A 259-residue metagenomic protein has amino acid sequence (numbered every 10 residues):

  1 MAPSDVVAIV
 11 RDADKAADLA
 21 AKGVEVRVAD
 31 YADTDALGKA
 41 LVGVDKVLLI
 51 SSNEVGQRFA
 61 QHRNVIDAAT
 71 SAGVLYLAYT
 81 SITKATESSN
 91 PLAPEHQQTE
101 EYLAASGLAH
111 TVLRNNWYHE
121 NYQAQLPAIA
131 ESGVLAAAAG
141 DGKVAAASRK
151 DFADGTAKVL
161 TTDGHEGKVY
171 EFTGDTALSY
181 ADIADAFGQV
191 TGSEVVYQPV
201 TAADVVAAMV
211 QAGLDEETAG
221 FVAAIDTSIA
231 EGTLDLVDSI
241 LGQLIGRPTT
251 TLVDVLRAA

Functional and structural regions predicted by a protein language model:
M1-D18, A32-V44, N53-R63, D67-Y76 (+6 more regions): Oxidoreductase cofactor-interface core, primarily capturing Rossmann-like NAD(P)-dependent enzymes
E25-V28: Conserved SAM-binding strand-loop segment of SAM-dependent methyltransferases
I50, T80, G246: Residues lining the SAM
A203-A259: A hydrophobic C-terminal alpha-helical subdomain
